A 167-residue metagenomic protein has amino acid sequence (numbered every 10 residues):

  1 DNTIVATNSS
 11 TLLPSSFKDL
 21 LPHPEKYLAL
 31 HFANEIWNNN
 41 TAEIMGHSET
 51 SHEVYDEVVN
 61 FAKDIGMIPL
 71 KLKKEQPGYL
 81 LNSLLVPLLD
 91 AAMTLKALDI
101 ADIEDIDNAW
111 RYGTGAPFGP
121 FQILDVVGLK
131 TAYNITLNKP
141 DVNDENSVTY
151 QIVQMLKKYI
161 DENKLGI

Functional and structural regions predicted by a protein language model:
N2-K73, N82: Rossmann-fold dinucleotide-binding core
L12, Y79, P87: Short alpha-helical
W37-T41, L88-L89, I152: N-terminal alpha-helical segment
E53-D56, K63-K74, M93, A97-L98 (+1 more regions): NAD(P)-dependent Rossmann-like dehydrogenase/reductase catalytic/cofactor-binding core
L80-S83, Y133: Short, solvent-exposed polar/charged micro-motifs at secondary-structure junctions
S83-L88, Y112-G115: Short acidic alpha-helix initiation/capping motifs at coil-to-helix transition points, especially at protein N-termini
